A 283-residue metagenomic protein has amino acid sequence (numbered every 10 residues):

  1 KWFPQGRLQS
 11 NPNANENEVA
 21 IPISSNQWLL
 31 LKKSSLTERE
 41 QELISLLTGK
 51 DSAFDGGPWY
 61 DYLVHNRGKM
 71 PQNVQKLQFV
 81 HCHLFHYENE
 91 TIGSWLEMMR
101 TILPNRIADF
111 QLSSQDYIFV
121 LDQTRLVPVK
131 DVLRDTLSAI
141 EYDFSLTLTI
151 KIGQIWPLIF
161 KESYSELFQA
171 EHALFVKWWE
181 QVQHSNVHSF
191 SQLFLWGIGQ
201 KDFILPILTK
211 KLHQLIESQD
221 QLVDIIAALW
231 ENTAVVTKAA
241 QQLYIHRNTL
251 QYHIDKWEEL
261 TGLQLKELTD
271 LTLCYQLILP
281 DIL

Functional and structural regions predicted by a protein language model:
K1-Q72, Q221-L283: Alpha-helical/coil-rich non-catalytic "connector" segments in signaling and regulatory proteins
Q5, L31, Y62, M98 (+2 more regions): Enriched - but not universal
N26-L133: Long, mid-chain structured domain cores
L103-L283: Cytosolic nucleotide-utilizing catalytic cores of signal-transduction proteins
